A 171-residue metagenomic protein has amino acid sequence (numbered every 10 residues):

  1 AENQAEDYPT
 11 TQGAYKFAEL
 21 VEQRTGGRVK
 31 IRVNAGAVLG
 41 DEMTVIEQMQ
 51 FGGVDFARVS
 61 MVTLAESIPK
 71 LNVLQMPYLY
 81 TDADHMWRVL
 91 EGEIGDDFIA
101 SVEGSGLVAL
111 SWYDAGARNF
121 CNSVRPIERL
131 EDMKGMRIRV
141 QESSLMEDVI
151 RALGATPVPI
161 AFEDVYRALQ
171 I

Functional and structural regions predicted by a protein language model:
A1-K16, G36-G40: Extracytoplasmic "Venus flytrap"
A1-Q4, K30, V102: Short intrinsically disordered, low-complexity coil segments enriched in acidic
K16-I31: Signal peptide-proximal N-terminal region of secreted/periplasmic/extracellular or secretory-lumen proteins
A18-E22, E47-Q50, D55, S60-V158 (+1 more regions): Contiguous mixed-secondary-structure segments that line small-molecule binding/active-site clefts of soluble domains
I31-A35, P159: A structural preference for short, hydrophobic beta-strand core positions in alpha/beta folds
N34-Q48: Acidic helix-start/capping segments at beta-turn-to-alpha-helix junctions
